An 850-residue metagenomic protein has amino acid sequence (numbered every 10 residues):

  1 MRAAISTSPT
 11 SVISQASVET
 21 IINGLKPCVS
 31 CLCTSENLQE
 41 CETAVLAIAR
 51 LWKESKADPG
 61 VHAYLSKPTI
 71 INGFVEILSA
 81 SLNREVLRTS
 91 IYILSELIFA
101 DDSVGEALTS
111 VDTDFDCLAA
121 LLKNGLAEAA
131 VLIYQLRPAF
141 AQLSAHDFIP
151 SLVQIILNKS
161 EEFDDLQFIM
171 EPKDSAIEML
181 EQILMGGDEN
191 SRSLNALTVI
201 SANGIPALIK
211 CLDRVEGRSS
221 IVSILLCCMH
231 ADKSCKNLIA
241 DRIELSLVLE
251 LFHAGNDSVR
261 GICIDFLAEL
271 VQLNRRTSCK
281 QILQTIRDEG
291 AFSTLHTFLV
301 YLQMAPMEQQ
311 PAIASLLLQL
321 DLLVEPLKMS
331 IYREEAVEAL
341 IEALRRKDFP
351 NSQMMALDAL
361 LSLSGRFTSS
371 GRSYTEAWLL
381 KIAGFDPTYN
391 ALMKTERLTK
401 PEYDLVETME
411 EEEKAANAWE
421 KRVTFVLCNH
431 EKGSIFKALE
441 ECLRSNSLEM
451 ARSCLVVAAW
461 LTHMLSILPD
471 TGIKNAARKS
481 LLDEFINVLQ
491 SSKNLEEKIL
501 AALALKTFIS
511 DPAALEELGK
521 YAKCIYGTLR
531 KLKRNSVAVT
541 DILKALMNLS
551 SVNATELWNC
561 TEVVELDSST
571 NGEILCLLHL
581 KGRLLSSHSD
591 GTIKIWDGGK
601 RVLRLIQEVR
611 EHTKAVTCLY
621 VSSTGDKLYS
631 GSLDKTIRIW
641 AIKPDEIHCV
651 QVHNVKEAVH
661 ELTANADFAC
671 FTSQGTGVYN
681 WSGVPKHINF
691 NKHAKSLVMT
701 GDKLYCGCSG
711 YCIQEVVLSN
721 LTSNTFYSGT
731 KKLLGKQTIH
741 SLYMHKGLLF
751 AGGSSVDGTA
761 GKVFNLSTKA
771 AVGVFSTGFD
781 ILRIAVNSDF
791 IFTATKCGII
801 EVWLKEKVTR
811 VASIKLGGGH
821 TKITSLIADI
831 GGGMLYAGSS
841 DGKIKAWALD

Functional and structural regions predicted by a protein language model:
M1-I5, S364-A438: Acidic, serine/threonine- and proline-enriched intrinsically disordered linkers and terminal tails in large eukaryotic
A3-S175, M185-N203, K210-S219, C228-L245 (+11 more regions): Elongated alpha-helical scaffolds that mediate protein-protein interactions in large eukaryotic proteins, primarily
G255, S569, C576-G582, Y620-D626 (+10 more regions): Loop/turn segments within WD40 beta-propeller blades
V564-S568, L605-E611, H648-N654, K686-F690 (+3 more regions): Short C-terminal beta-strands that terminate individual repeats in beta-propeller domains, predominantly WD40 blades
K581-L585, I595, L605-I606, G625-Y629 (+12 more regions): Structural hallmark of WD40 beta-propellers
S587-D590, G631-D634, T672-Q674, G707-G710 (+3 more regions): Conserved strand-to-loop turn within each blade of WD40 beta-propeller repeats
I593-G598, I637-I642, T676-S682, Q714-S719 (+3 more regions): WD40-repeat beta-propellers
T824-D850: Blade-level signature of beta-propeller repeat domains, shared across WD40, Kelch, NHL, RCC1 and BNR/Asp-box propellers
